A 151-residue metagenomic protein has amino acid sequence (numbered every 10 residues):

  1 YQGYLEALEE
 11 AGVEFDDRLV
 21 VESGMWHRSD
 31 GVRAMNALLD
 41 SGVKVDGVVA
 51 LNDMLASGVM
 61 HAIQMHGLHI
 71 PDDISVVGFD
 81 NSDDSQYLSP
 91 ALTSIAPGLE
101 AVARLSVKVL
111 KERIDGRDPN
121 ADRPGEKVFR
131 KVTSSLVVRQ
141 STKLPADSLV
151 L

Functional and structural regions predicted by a protein language model:
Y1-L151: Bacterial carbohydrate/catabolite-sensing allosteric modules
